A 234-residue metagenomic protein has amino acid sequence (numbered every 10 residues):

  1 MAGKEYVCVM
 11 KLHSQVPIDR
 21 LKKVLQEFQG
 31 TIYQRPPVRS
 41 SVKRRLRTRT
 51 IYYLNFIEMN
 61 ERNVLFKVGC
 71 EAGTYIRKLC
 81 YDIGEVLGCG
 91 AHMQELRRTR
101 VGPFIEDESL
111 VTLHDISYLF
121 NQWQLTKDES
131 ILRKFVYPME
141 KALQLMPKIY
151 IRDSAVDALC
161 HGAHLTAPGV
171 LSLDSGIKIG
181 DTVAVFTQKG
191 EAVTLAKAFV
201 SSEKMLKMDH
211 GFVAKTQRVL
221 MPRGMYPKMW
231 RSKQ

Functional and structural regions predicted by a protein language model:
M1-G30, R39: Acidic, low-complexity central loop/insert segments
A2-G3, R47-T48, M59-R62: Short flexible coil/turn linkers enriched for glycine and charged/polar residues that connect secondary-structure
V9, V24, R39-L46, Y52-Y53 (+2 more regions): Accessory RNA 3′-end/elbow-binding domains used by RNA modification enzymes
D19-K22, P36, R77-D82: A short secondary-structure junction signal
G30-Q34, R47: Nucleotide/phosphate-binding catalytic cleft detector across ATP-hydrolyzing and phosphate-transferring enzymes
V64-V68: A generic structural motif
G69-K78: Ser/Thr-glycine-rich phosphate-binding loops at phosphate-binding pockets of nucleotides, nucleotide cofactors
